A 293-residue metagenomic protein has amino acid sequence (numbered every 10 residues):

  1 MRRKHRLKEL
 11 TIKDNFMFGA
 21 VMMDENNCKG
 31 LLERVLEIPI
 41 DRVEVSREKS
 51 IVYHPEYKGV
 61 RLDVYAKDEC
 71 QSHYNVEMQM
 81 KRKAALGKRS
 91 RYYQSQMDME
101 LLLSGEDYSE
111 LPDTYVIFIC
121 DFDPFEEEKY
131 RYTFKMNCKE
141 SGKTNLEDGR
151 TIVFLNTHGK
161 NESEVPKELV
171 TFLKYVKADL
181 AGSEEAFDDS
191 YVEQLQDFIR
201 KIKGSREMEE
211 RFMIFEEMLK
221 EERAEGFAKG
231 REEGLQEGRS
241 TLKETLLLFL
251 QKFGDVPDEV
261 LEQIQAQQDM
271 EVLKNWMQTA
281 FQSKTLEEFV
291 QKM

Functional and structural regions predicted by a protein language model:
M1-M293: Elongated, amphipathic alpha-helical interaction scaffolds
